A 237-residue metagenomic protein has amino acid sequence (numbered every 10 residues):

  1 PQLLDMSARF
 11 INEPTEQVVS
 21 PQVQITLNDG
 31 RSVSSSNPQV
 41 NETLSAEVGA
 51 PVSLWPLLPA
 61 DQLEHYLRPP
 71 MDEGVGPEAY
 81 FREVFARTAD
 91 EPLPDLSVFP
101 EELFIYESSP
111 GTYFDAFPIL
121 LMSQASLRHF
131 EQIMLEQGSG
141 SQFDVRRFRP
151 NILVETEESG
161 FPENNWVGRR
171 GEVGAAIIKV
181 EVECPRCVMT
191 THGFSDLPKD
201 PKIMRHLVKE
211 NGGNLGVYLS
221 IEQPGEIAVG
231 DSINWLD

Functional and structural regions predicted by a protein language model:
P1-D237: Metal-cofactor-dependent catalytic cores
